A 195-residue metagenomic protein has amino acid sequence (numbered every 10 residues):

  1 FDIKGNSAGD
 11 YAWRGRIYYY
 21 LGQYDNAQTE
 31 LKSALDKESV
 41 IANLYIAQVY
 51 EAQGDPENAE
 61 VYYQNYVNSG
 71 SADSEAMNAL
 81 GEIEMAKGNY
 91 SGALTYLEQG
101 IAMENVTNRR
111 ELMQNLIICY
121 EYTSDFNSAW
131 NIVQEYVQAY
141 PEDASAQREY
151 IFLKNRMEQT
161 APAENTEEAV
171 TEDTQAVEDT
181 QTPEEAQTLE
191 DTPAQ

Functional and structural regions predicted by a protein language model:
G5, K37-S39, S71, N105-T107 (+1 more regions): Short coil turns that delineate tetratricopeptide repeat
G9, I41-L44, E75, N108-E111 (+1 more regions): Start-of-helix register in tetratricopeptide repeats
W13, Y45-Q48, A79-E82, N115 (+1 more regions): Canonical tetratricopeptide repeat
Y20-L21, A52-Q53, A86-K87, C119-Y122 (+2 more regions): Register position in tetratricopeptide repeats
L35-E38, G100-A102, E121-A144, I151 (+1 more regions): TPR/TPR-like (Sel1-like) alpha-helical repeat modules
